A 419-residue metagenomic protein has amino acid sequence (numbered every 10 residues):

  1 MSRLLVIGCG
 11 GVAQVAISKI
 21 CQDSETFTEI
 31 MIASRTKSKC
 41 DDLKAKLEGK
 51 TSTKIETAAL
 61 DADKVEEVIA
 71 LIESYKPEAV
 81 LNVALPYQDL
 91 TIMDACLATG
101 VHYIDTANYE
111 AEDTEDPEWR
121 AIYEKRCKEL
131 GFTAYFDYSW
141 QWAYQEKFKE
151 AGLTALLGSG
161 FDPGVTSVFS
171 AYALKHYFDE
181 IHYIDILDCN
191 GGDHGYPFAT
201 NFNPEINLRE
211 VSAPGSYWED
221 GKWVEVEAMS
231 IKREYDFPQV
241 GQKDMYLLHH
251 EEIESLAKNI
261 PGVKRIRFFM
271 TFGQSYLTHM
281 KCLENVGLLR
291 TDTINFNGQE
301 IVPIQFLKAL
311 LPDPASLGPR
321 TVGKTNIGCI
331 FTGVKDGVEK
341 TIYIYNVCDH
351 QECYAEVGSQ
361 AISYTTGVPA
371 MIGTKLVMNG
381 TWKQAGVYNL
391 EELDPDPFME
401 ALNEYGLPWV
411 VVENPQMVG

Functional and structural regions predicted by a protein language model:
L4-G11: Conserved N-terminal Rossmann-fold NAD(P)-binding element of oxidoreductases
A13-I17: N-terminal Rossmann-fold NAD(P) dinucleotide-binding loop
E29-M31: Short beta-strand element of Class I
R35-K39: Helix N-cap at the beta1-alpha1 junction of Rossmann-like dinucleotide-binding domains, i.e., the first residues
K50-K64: Rossmann-fold cofactor-recognition segment
L60-P77, A84, Q88: Conserved Rossmann-fold cofactor-binding substructure of NAD(P)-dependent oxidoreductases
P86-D89, M93-F202: Glycine-/Pro-rich loop/turn segments that contact NAD(P) or position catalytic residues in Rossmann-like domains
K175-G419: C-terminal catalytic/substrate-binding lobe primarily of soluble NAD(P)-dependent oxidoreductases
